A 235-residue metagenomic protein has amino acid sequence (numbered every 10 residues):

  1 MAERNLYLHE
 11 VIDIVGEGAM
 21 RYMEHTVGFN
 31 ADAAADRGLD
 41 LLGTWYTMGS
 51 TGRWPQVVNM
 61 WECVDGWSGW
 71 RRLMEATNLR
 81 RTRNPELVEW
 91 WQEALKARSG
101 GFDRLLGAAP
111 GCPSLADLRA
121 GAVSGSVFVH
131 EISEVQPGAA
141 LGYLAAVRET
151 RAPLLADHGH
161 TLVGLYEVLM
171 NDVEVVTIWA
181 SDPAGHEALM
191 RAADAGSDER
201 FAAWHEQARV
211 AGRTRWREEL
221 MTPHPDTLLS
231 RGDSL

Functional and structural regions predicted by a protein language model:
A2, H9-R21, A108-H186, P225-L235: Surface-exposed interaction/gating patches
A2, M20-G43, S50-W54, E62-L105 (+2 more regions): An amphipathic, aromatic/His-enriched active-site/gating alpha helix that lines ligand/cofactor pockets
Y7-H9, Q56-V58, G100, F128-H130: Extracellular structured ligand-interaction cores
W45-M48, D117: Catalytic micro-motifs at enzyme active sites that drive phosphoryl/nucleotidyl and oxygen chemistry
S50-V58, M170-V176: The conserved glycine-aromatic submotif of the RRM
